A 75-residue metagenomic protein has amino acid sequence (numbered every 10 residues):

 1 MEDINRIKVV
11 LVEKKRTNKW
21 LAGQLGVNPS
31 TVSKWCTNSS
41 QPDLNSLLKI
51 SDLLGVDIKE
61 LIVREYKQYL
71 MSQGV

Functional and structural regions predicted by a protein language model:
M1-T17: A short, Lys/Arg-rich alpha-helix, primarily the initiator
V9, K15, K34, E60-V75: Short, charged recognition helix plus adjacent turn of helix-turn-helix-like nucleic-acid-binding domains
E13, S39-P42, L53: Helix-turn-helix/winged-helix DNA-binding modules
N18, P29, L44-L47: Helix-turn-helix DNA-binding elements, focusing on the entry/boundary residues of the two helices that contact DNA
L21-A22: Short alpha-helical "recognition helix" segments of helix-turn-helix
V27-P42: Recognition helix of helix-turn-helix/homeodomain-like DNA-binding domains that insert into the DNA major groove
N45-E60: DNA major-groove recognition helix of helix-turn-helix/homeodomain DNA-binding modules
